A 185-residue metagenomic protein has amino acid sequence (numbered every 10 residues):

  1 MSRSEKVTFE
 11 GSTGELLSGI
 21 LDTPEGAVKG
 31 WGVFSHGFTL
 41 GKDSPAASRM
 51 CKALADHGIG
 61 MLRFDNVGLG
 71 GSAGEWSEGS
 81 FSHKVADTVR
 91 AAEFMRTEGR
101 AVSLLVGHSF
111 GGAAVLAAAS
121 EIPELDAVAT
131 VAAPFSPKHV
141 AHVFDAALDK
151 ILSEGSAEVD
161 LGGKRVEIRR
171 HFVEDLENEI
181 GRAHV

Functional and structural regions predicted by a protein language model:
M1-A27: N-terminal cap/lid segment of alpha/beta-hydrolase-fold proteins
L17, A113, A119-H184: The alpha/beta-hydrolase serine catalytic core
V28-G37: Short beta-strand element of the alpha/beta-hydrolase
S35, F64-N66, V131: Alpha/beta-hydrolase
F38-C51, N66: The serine-hydrolase catalytic nucleophile loop
K42, L69-R100: Catalytic nucleophile-loop/oxyanion-hole region of alpha/beta-hydrolase and closely related hydrolase-like folds
C51-A73: Conserved alpha/beta-hydrolase
E98-S109: Alpha/beta-hydrolase fold nucleophile elbow
